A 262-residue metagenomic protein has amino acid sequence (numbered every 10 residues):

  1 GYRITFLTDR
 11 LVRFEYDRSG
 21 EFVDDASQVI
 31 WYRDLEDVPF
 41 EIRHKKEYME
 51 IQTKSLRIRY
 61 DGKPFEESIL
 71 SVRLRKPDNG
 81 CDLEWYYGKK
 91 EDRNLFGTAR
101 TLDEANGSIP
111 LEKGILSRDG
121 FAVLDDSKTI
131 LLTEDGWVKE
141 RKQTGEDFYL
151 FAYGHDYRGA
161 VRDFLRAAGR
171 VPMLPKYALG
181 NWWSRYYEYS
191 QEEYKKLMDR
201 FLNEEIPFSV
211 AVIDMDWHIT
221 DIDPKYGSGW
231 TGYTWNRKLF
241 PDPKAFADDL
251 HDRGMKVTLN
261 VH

Functional and structural regions predicted by a protein language model:
L7-K46: A low-complexity, Ser/Thr/Gly/Pro-enriched, surface-exposed linker/loop concept that marks segments flanking
T8, D156, L239-P241: Glycine-centered helix-coil hinge/cap
D9, D17-S19, K54-L56, K63-F65 (+7 more regions): An acidic- and aromatic-residue-enriched active-site/binding cleft used to recognize and process polar
V23, W31-Y32, E112, L116 (+2 more regions): Generic, ordered loop/turn and secondary-structure boundary motif
R43-A178, R185-Y186, Q191-E192, M198-N203: Catalytic and substrate-binding clefts that recognize carbohydrates or anionic sugar/phosphate headgroups
P175-H262: Aromatic-lined carbohydrate-binding/catalytic grooves of carbohydrate-active enzymes
